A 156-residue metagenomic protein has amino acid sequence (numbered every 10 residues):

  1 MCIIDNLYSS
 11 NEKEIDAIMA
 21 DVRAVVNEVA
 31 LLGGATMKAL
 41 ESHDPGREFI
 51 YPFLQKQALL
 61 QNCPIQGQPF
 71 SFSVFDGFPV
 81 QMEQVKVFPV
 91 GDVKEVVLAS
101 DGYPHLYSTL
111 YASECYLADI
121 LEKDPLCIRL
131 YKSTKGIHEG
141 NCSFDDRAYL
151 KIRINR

Functional and structural regions predicted by a protein language model:
M1-Q61: Surface-exposed beta-loop interaction hotspot
H43-R156: C-terminal catalytic subdomain
